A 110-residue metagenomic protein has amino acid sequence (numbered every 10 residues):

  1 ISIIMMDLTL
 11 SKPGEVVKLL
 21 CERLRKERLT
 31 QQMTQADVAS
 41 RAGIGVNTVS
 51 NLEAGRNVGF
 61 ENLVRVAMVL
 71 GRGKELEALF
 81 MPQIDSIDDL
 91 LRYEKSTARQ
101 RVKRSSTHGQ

Functional and structural regions predicted by a protein language model:
I1-M5: Short, Lys/Arg-enriched N-terminal segments with co-localized hydrophobic residues within the first ~10-30 amino acids
M6-T30: A short, Lys/Arg-rich alpha-helix, primarily the initiator
E22-V38, T97-S105: Short basic helix-loop element that most often maps to the first helix and adjoining turn of HTH DNA-binding modules
L24, Q35, V46, F60-L63: Helix-turn-helix DNA-binding elements, focusing on the entry/boundary residues of the two helices that contact DNA
Q32-S50: Short alpha-helical DNA-recognition segment
R56-M68: Short, basic-rich loop-to-helix N-cap that marks the start of a DNA-contacting helix
E77-Q110: Short, charged recognition helix plus adjacent turn of helix-turn-helix-like nucleic-acid-binding domains
